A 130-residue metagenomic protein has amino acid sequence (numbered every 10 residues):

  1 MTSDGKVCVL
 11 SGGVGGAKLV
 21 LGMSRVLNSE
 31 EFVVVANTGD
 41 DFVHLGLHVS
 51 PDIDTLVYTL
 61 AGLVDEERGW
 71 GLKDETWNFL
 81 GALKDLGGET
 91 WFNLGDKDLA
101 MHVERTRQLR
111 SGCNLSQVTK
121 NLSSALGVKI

Functional and structural regions predicted by a protein language model:
T2-V49, S116, K120, L126: N-terminal phosphate-binding or glycine-rich loops at protein starts, especially the Walker A/P-loop of NTPases
N37-I130: Electropositive, gly/pro-rich neighborhoods at or near active sites that engage anionic ligands
